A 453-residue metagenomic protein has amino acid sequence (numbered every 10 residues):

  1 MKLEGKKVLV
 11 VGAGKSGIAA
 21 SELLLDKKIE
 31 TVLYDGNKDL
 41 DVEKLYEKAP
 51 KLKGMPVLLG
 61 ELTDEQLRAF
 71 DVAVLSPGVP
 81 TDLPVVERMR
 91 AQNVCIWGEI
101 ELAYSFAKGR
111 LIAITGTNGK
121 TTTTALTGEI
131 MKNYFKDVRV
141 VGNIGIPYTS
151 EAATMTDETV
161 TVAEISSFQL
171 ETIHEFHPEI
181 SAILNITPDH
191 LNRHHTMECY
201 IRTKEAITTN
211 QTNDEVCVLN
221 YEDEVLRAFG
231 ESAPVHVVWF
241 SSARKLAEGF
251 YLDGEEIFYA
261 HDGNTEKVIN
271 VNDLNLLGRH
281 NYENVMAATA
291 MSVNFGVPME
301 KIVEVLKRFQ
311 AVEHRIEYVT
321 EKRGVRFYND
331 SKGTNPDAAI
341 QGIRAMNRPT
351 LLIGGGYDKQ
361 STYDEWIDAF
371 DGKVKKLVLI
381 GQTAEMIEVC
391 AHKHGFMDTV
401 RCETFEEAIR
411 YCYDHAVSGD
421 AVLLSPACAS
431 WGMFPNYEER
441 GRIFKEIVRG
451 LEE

Functional and structural regions predicted by a protein language model:
M1-G98, L102, L277: N-terminal leader/targeting and accessory segments in enzymes
K2-K7, G17-K27, D137, V271-K375: Nucleotide phosphate-binding/pyrophosphate-handling subdomain across enzymes that bind or process nucleotide phosphates
E22-D26, E65-R68, P77-Y221, V225-V235 (+3 more regions): Phosphate-binding loop of NTP-binding sites
L24, A73, I114, N143 (+11 more regions): Residue-level signal for inorganic ion chemistry
E30-D35, V140, V162, W239 (+1 more regions): Short beta-strand "acidic-cap" motif of Rossmann-like dinucleotide-binding folds
E30-N37, C217-Y221, I353-G354, K373-Q382: Short internal beta-strands
K44-K51, D364-D420: C-terminal helical cap/extension that packs against the catalytic core of soluble nucleotide-cofactor enzymes
G60-E61, W97-E101, V141, P234-L252 (+3 more regions): Beta-strand->loop->alpha-helix junctions that form or flank phosphate-binding loops in nucleotide-handling enzymes
